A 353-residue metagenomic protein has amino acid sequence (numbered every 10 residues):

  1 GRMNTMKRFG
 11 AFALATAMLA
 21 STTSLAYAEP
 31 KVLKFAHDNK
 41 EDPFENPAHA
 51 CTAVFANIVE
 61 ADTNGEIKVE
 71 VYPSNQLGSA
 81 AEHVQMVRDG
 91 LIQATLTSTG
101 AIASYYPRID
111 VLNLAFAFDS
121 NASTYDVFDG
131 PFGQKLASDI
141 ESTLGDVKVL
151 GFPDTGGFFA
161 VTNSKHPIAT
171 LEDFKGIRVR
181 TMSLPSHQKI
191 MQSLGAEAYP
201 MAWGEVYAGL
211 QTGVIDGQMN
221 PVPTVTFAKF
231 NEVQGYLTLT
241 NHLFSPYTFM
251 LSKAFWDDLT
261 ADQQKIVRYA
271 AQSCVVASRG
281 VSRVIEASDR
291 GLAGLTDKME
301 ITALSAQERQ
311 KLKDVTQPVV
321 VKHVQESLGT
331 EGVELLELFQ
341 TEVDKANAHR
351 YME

Functional and structural regions predicted by a protein language model:
G1-N4, A28: Short, low-complexity interaction segments enriched in Ser/Thr/Pro/Gly
R2, A15, L19-T22: Intrinsic disorder/low-complexity detector
M3-A13: Bacterial N-terminal signal peptides that target proteins for export
F9, L19-Y27: C-terminal segment of classical bacterial N-terminal signal peptides
F12, T16, V127-G133, F339: Short, Φ-rich (hydrophobic/aromatic) sequence segments
M18, S138-T143: Short, solvent-exposed secondary-structure boundary motifs
Y27-T124, S142-T143, V147-E353: N-terminal secretory/targeting leader peptides
D119-D139: A gly/proline- and charged-residue-enriched helix-loop-helix capping module
